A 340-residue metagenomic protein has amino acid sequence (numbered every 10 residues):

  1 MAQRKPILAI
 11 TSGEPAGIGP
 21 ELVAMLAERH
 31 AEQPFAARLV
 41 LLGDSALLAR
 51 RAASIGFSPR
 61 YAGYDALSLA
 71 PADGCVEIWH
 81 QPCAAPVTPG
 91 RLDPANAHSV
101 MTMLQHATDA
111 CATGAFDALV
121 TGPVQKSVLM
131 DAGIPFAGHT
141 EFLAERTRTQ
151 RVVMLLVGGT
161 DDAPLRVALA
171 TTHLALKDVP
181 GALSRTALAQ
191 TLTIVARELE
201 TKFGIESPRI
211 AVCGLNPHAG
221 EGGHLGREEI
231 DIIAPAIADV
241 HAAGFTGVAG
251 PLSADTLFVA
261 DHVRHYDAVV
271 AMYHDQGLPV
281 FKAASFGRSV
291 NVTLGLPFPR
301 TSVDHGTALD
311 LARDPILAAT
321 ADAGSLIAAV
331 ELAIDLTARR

Functional and structural regions predicted by a protein language model:
M1-E228, A234-R340: Anion-binding alpha/beta catalytic cores of soluble intermediary-metabolism enzymes, centered on
